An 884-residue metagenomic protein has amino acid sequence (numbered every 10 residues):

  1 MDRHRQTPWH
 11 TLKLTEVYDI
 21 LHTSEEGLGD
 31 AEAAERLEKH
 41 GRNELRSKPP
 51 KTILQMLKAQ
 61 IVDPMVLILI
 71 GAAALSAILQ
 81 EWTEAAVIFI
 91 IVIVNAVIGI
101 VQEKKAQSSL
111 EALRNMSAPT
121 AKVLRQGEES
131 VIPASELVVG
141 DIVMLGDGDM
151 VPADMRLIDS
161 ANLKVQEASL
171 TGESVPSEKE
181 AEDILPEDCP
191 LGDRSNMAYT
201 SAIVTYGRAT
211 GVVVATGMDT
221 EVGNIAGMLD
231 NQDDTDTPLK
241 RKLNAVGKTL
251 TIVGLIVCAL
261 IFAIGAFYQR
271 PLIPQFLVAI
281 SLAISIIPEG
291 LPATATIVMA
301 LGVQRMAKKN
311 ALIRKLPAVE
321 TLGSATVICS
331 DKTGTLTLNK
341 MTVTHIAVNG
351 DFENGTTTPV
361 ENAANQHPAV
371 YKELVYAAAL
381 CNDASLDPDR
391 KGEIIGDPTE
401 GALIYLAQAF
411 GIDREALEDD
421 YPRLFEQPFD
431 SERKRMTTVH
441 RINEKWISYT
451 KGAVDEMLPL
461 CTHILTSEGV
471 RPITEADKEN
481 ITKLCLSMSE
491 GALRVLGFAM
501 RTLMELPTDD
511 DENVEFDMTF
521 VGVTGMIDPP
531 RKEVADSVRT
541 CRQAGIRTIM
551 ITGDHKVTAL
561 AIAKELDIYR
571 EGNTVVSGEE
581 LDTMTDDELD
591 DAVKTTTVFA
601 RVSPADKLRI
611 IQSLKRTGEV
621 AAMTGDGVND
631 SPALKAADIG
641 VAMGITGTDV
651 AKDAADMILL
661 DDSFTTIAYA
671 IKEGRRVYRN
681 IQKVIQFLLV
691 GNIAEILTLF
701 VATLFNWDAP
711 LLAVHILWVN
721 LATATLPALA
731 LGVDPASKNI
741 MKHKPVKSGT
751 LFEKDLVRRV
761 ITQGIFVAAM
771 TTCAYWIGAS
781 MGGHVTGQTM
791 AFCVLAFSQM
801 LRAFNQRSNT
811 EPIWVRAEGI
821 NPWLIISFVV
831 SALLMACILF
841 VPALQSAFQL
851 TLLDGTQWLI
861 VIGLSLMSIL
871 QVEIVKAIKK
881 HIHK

Functional and structural regions predicted by a protein language model:
M1-K742, F752, I765, W776 (+2 more regions): Conserved cytosolic headpiece of P-type ATPases
T723, V767-A768, T789-A803: Generic alpha-helical transmembrane segments
P745-I765, H784-M790: Membrane-water interface at loop-to-transmembrane-helix junctions
Y775-H784: Long hydrophobic segments that form regular secondary structure
Q806: A C-terminal functional module that forms or caps the active site or interfaces directly with catalytic machinery
